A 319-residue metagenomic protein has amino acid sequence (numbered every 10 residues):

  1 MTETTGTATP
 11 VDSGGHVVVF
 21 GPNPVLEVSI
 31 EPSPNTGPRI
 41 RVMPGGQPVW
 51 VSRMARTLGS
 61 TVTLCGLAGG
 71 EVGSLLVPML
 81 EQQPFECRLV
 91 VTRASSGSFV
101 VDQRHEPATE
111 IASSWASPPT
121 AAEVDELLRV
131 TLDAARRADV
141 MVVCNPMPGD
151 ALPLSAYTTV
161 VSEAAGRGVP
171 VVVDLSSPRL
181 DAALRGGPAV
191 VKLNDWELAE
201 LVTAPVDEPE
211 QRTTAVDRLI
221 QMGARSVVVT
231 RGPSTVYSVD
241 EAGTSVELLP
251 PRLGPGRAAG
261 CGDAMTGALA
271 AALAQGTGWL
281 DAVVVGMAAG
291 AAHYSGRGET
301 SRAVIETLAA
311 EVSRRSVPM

Functional and structural regions predicted by a protein language model:
M1-C65, G73-P78, R252, M319: Glycine-rich phosphate/adenosyl-contacting loop at the front of the ribokinase-like
E3-T5, E210-M319: Conserved phosphate-binding/catalytic region of the ribokinase-like
N35-P38, T57-V140, A309-M319: Conserved N-terminal subdomain of the carbohydrate kinase-like
R56, A165, A274: Gly/Ala-rich phosphate-binding loop of Rossmann-like dinucleotide-binding domains, activating on the conserved
I111-A112, A138-P146, D174, K192-D195: Short beta-strands and strand-loop turn motifs
S117-T120, M147-A151, R179-A182, E200 (+2 more regions): Short, small-residue-enriched loops and turns at beta-alpha junctions that line or gate enzyme active sites
P118-A164, P170: Hydrophobic alpha-helical segments and helix pairs
S155-V171, L175-A242: Conserved phosphate/ATP/ADP-binding segment of small-molecule kinases
